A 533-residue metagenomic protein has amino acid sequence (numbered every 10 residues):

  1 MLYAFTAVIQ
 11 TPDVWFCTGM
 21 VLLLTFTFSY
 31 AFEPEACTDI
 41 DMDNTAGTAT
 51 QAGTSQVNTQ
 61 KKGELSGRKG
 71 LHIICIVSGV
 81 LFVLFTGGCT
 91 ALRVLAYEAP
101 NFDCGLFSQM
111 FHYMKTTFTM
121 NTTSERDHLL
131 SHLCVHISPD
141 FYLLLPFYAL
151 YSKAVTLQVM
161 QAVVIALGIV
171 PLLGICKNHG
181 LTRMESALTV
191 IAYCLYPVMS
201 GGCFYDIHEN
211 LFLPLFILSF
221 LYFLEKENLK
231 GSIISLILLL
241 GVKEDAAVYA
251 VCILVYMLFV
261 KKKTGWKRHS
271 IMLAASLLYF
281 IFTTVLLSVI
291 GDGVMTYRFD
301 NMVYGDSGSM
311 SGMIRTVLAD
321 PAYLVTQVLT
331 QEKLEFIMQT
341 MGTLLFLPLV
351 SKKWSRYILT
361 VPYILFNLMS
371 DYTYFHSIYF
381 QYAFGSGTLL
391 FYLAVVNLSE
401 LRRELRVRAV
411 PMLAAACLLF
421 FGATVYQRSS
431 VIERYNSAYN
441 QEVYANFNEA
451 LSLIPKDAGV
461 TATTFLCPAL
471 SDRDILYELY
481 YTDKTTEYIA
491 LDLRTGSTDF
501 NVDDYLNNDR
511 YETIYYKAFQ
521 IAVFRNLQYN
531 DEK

Functional and structural regions predicted by a protein language model:
M1, I73-V80, M184, L273-L277 (+1 more regions): Signature aromatic-anchored transmembrane alpha helix within multi-pass, membrane-resident enzymes that catalyze glycan
M1-G88, G265-M272: Start-transfer (signal-anchor) and selected internal transmembrane alpha helices of multi-pass inner/ER membrane
P12-L22, Y357-R403: Hydrophobic/aromatic-rich transmembrane helices and adjacent perimembrane loops
G88, L106-S131, P139: Extracytosolic helix-loop segments that constitute the early lumenal/periplasmic catalytic or substrate-binding loops
V155, V159-G180, S219: Transmembrane-helix motifs of polytopic, lipid-linked glycan transferases
N178-G180, E209-F212, L218-G231, L258-F259 (+1 more regions): Membrane-interface transmembrane helices that cradle and orient dolichyl/undecaprenyl
S186-L195, L236, L240: Short helix- or helix-capping micro-motifs that position conserved polar/aromatic residues at function-defining sites
E335-T360, I364: Hydrophobic, aromatic-rich transmembrane alpha-helices and their immediate juxtamembrane boundary segments
